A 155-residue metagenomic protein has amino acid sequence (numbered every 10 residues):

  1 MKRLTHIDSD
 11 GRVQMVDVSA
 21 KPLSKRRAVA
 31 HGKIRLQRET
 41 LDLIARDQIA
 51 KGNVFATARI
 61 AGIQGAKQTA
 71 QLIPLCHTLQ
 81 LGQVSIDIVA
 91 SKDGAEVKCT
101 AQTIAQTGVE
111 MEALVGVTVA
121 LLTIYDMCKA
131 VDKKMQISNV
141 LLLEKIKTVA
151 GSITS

Functional and structural regions predicted by a protein language model:
M1-F55, I60-H77, G82-S155: C-terminal binding/interaction regions
